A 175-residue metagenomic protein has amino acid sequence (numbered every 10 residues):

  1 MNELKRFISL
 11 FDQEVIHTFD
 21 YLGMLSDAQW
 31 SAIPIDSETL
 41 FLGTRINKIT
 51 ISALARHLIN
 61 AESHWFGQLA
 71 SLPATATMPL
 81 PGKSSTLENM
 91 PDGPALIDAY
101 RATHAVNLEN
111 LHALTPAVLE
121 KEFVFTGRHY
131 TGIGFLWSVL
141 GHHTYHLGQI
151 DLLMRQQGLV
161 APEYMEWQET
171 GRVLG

Functional and structural regions predicted by a protein language model:
R6-Q13, H17, D98-A102, V106: A non-catalytic, amphipathic alpha-helix used as a structural packing/dimerization or gating element in enzyme scaffolds
F7, F19-L22, A55, A105-L111: Generic N-terminal initiation segments characterized by hydrophobic and/or small/turn-forming residues
I8, D12, I16-F19, W30-K83 (+1 more regions): Short, contiguous alpha-helical
V15, S26, P73, H104 (+1 more regions): Generic secondary-structure transition motif, activating predominantly at the C-termini of alpha-helices
G23-A32, N110-E120, Q156-A161: Surface-exposed helix-capping loop/turn segments at secondary-structure junctions
S85-F123, Y130-Y145, Q149: Acidic/histidine-rich alpha-helical segments that form the ligand environment of transition-metal centers
